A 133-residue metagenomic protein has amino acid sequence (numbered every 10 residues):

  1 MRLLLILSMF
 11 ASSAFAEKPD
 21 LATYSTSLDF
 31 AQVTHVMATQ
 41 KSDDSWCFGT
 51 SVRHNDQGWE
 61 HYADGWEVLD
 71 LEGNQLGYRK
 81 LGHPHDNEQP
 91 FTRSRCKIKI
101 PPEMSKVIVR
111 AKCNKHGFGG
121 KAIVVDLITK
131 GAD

Functional and structural regions predicted by a protein language model:
L3-S12: Sec-dependent N-terminal signal peptides
E17-L21, V107-D133: Surface-exposed edge beta-strand/loop patches
E17-S42, I128-D133: Transition segment at domain starts
L28-W66: Short, surface-exposed binding/anchoring microloops in extracellular/periplasmic proteins
T34, F48, D64, R93 (+2 more regions): Hydrophobic residues positioned within well-ordered beta-strands of beta-sheet architectures
Q40-D44, V68-Q75, K99-S105: A short, structured loop/turn motif at beta-sheet edges
H54-H85: Mature extracytoplasmic domains of secretory-pathway proteins
G77-G117: Short, solvent-exposed, Trp/other aromatic-anchored flexible loops in extracytoplasmic proteins
